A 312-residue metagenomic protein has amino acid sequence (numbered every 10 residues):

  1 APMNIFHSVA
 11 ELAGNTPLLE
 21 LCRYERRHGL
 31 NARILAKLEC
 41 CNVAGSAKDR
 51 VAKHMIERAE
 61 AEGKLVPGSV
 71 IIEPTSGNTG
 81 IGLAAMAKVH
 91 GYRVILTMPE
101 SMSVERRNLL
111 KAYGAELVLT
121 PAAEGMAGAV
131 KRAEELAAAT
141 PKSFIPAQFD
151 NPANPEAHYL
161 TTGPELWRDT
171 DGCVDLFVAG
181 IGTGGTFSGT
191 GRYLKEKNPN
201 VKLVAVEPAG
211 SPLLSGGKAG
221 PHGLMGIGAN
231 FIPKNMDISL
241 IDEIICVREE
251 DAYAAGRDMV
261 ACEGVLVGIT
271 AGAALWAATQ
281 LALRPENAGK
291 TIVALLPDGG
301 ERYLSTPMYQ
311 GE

Functional and structural regions predicted by a protein language model:
P2-E312: PLP-dependent amino-acid enzyme catalytic core
